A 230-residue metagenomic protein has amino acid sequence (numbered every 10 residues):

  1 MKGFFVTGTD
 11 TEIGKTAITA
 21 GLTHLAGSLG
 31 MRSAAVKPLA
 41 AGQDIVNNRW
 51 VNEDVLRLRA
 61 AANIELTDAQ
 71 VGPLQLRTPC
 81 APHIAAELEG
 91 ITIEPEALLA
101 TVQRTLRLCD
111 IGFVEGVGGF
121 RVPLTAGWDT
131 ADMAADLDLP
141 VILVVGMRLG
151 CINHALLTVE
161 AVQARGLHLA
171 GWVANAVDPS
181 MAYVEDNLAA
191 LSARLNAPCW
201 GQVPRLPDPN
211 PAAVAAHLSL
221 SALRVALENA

Functional and structural regions predicted by a protein language model:
G3, A17-T92, E96, T101-R104: N-terminal phosphate/diphosphate-binding loop that engages ATP/GTP or pyrophosphate donors across diverse enzyme folds
V6-T7: Hydrophobic anchor at the beta1->P-loop junction of P-loop NTPases
I13-G14: Conserved glycine(s) of the Walker
K37, I142-V145, A170-A176: Short internal beta-strands
L58, L98, V102-A126: Switch II (G3) loop of P-loop NTPases
T125-R148: Inter-motif core of Ras-like GTPase G domains
V159-A230: C-terminal lobe/tail of nucleotide-utilizing enzymes
